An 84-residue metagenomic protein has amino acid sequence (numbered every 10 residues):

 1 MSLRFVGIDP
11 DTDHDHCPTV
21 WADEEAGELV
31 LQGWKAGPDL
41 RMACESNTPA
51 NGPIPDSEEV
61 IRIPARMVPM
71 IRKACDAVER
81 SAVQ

Functional and structural regions predicted by a protein language model:
M1-V6: Short Pro/Gly-enriched beta-strand edge/turn motifs at strand-loop
I8-D11: Short Gly/Pro-enriched turn/cap motifs at secondary-structure boundaries
D13-H14, Q84: N-terminal nucleophile
H14-P55: A short, structured beta-strand/loop element
C44-Q84: Helix-rich interaction surfaces within compact, conserved domain-sized segments that mediate assembly or partner
